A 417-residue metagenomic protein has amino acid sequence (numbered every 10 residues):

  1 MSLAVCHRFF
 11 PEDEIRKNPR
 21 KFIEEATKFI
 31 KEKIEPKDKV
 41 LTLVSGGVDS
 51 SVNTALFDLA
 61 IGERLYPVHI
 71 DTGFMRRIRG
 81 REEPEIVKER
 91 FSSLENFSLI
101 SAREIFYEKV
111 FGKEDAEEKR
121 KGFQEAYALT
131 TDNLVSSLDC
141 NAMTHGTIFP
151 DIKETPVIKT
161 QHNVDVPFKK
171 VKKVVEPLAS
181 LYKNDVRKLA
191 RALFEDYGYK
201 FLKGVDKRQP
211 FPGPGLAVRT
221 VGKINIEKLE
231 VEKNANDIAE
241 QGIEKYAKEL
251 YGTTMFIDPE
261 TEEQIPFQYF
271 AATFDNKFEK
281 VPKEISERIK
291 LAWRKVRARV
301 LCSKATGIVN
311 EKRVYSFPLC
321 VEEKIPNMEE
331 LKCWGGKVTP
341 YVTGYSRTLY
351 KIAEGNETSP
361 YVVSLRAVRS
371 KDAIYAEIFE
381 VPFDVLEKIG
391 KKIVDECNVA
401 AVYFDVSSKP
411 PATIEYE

Functional and structural regions predicted by a protein language model:
S2-E417: ATP/NTP-dependent adenylation/nucleotidyl-transfer catalytic domains that generate, transfer, or process NMP-activated
